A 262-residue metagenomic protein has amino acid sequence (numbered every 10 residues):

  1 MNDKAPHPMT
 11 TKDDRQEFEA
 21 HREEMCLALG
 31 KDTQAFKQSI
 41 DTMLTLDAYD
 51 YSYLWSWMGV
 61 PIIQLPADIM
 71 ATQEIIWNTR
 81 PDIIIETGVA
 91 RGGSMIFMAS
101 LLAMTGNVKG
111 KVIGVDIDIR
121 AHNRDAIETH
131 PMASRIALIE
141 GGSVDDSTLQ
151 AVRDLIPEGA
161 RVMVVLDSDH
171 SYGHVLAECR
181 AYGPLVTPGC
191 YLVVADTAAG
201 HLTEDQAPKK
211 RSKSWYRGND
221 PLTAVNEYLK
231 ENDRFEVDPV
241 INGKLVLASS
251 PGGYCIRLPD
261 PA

Functional and structural regions predicted by a protein language model:
M1, M9-T10, L44, E86: Intrinsically disordered/low-complexity terminal segments and short unstructured peptides
D3-K37: N-terminal auxiliary segments of SAM/dcSAM-dependent transferases
H21-E24, A28, M43, I75 (+2 more regions): Residues that form generic nucleotide/phosphate-binding pockets
L27-A28, Y49, M163, H174: Membrane-proximal envelope and lipid/glycan-remodeling enzymes
L27-K31, L46, E231, P261: A structural signal for alpha-helix termini and helix-coil/disorder junctions
K31-D41, L192-G200: Short, solvent-exposed beta-strand-terminating loops
F36-Q64: Class I SAM-dependent transferase core
M58-A262: S-adenosylmethionine/decaboxylated-SAM
